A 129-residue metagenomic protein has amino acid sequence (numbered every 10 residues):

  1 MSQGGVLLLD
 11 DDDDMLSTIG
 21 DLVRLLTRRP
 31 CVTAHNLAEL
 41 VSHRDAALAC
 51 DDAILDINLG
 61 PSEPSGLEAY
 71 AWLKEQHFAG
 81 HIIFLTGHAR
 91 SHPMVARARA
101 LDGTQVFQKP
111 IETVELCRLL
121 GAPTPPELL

Functional and structural regions predicted by a protein language model:
L8-D12: Acidic di-acidic motifs
D13-V32: Two-component/phosphorelay signaling modules centered on CheY-like receiver
T33-D52, D56, G60: Acidic, metal-coordinating helix/loop segments flanking the phosphotransfer/catalytic sites of two-component signaling
S65-A79: Short amphipathic alpha-helix used as the core "switch/output" element in two-component signaling
L85-T86: Hydrophobic/aromatic residues positioned on beta-strands within the core alpha/beta folds
R97-Q105: As written
Q108-L120: C-terminal output helix
G121-L129: The C-terminal output helix
